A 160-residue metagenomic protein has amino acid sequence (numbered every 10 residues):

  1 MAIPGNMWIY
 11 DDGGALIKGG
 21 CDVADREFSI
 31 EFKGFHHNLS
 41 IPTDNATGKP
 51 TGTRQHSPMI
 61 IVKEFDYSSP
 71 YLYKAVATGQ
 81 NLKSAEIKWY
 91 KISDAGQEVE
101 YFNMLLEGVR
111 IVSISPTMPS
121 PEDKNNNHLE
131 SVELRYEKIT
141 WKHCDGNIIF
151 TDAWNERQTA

Functional and structural regions predicted by a protein language model:
M1-A160: Glycine-rich, low-complexity intrinsically disordered segments
